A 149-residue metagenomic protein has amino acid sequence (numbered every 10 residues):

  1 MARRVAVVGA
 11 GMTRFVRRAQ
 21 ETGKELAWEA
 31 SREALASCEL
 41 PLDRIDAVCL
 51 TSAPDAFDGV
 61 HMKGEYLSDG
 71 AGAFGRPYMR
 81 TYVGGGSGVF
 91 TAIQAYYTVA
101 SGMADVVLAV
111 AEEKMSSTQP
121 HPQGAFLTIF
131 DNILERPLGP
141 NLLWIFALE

Functional and structural regions predicted by a protein language model:
M1-A6, R18, P54-V110, K114-I145: Conserved catalytic cysteine-centered active-site region of acyl-thioester-dependent Claisen-condensing enzymes
G9-V16: Gly-rich Lys/Arg/Thr-decorated short loops/hinges at beta-loop-alpha junctions or inter-strand turns that position
K24-L35, F57-G59: N-terminal cofactor/phosphate-binding cores enriched in small/glycine residues, especially glycine-rich loops such as
R32-D46: Phosphate/pyrophosphate-binding loops at sites that engage ATP/ADP/AMP, CoA/4′-phosphopantetheine, polyphosphate
P41, L50-F57: Short active-site-proximal "capping" loops at secondary-structure junctions
D46-C49, D105: Conserved acidic residues
